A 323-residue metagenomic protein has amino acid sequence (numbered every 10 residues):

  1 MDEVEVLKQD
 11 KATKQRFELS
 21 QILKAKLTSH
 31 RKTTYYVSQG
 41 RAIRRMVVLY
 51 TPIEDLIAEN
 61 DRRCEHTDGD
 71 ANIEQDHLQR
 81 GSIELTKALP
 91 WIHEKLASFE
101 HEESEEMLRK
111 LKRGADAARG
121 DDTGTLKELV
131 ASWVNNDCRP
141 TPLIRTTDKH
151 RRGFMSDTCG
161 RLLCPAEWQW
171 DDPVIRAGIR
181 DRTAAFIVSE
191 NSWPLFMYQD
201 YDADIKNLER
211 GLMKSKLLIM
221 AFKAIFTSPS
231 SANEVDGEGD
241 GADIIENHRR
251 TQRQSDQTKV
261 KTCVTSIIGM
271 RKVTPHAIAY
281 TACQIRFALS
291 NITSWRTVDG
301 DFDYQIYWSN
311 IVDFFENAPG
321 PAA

Functional and structural regions predicted by a protein language model:
M1-R80, D157-A323: Long, contiguous, well-structured interaction cores
C64-A71, I92-D171, R176-A177: Folded interaction cores of globular domains that provide primary macromolecule-binding surfaces
R80-K95: DNA-recognition alpha helix
I83-K87, H101-R109, Y304-S309: Amphipathic alpha-helical scaffolding segments
